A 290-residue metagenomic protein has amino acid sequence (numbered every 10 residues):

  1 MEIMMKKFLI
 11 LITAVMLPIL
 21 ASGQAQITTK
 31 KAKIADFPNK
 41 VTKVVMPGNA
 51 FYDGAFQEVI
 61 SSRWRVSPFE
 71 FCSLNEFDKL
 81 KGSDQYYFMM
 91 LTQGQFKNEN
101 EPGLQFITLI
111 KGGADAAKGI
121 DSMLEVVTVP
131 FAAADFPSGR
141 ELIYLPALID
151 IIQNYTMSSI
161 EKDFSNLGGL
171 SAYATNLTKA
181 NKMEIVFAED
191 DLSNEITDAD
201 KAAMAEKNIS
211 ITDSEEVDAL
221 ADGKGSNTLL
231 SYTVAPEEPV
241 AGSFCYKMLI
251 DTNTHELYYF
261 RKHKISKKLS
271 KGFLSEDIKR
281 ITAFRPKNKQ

Functional and structural regions predicted by a protein language model:
M1-T29: Bacterial Sec-dependent N-terminal signal peptides
K6, F56, Q95-K97, T233-E238 (+1 more regions): Intrinsically disordered, low-complexity segments enriched in polar/charged residues with Gly/Pro, especially when
V15-L17, D36, R63, K81 (+2 more regions): A generic structural signal for short, solvent-exposed coil/turn residues that cap or connect secondary-structure
M16, F56-W64, D200, M204: Hydrophobic, Leu/Ile/Phe/Ala-enriched alpha-helical segments that form helix-helix packing faces
Q24-F106: Start-of-domain marker
Q24-K33, A116-Q290: C-terminal/domain-edge helix-coil "capping" segments
V45-P47, I110, A188: A structural detector for beta-sheet-dominated domains
P102-D121: Aromatic/basic-lined ligand-recognition segments that form π-stacking hydrophobic pockets flanked by Lys/Arg to engage
